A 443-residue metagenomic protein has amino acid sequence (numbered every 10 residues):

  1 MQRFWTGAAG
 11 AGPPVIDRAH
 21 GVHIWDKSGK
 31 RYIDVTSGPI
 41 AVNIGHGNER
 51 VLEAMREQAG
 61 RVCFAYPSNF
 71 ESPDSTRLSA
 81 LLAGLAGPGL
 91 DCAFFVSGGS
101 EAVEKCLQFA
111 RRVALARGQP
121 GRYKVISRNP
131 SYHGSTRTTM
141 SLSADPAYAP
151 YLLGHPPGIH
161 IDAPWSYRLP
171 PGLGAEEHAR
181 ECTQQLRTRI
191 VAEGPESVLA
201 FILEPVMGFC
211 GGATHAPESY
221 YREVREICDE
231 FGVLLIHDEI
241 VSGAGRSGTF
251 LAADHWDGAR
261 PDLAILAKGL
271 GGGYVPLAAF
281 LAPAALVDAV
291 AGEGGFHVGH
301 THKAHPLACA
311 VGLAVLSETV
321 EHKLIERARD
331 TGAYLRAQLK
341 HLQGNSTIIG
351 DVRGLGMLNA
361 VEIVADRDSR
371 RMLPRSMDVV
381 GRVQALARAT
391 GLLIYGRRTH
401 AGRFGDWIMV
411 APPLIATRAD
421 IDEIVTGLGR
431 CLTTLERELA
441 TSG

Functional and structural regions predicted by a protein language model:
M1-G443: Conserved N-terminal phosphate-binding loop of PLP-dependent enzymes in the Aspartate aminotransferase
